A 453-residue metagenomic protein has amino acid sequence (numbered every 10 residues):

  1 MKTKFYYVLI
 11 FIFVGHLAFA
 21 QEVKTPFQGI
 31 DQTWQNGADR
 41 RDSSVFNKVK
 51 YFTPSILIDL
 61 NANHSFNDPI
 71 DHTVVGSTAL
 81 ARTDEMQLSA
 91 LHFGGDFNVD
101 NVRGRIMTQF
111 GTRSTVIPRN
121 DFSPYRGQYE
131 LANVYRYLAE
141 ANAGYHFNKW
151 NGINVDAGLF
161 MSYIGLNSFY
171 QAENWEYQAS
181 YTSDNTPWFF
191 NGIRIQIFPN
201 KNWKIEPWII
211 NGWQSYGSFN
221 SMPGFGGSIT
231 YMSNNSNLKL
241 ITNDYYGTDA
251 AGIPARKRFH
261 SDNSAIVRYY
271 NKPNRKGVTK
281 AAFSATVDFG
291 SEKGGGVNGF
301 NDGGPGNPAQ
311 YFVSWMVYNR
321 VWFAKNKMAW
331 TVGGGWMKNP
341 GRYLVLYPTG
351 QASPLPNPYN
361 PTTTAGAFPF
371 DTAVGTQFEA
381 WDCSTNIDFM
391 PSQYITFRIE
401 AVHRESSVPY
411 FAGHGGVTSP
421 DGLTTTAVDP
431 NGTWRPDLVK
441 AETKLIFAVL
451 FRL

Functional and structural regions predicted by a protein language model:
Y6-Y7, F19-D68: N-terminal periplasmic/intermembrane-space "pro-region" immediately following the signal or transit peptide
V23, D39-P54, D100-G104, N148-I153 (+5 more regions): Short loop/turn motifs that connect adjacent beta-strands in outer-membrane beta-barrel proteins
V23-G29, A79-L80, I117, R126-L131 (+2 more regions): Outer-membrane beta-barrel pore domains
Q28, P69-A81, T115-E140, F147-Y231 (+3 more regions): Surface-exposed coil loops of outer-membrane beta-barrel proteins
N47-Y51, N63-L88, P420, T426-D437: Surface-exposed strand-loop-strand hairpins of Gram-negative outer-membrane beta-barrel proteins
I56, D84, L88-F97, E140-Y145 (+9 more regions): Residues on the lipid-exposed face of transmembrane beta-strands in outer-membrane beta-barrel proteins
I56-H64, I106-F110, A157-M161, P207-N211 (+5 more regions): Transmembrane beta-barrel strands of outer-membrane/channel proteins
L80-S114: Glycine- and aromatic-enriched membrane insertion/assembly motifs of diderm outer-membrane and organelle channel
